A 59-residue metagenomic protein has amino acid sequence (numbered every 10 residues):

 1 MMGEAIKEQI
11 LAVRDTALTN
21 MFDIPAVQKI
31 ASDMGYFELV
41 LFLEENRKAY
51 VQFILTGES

Functional and structural regions predicted by a protein language model:
M1-A26: N-terminal acidic leader/helix
D23-S59: Short, charge-rich amphipathic interface segments used for partner binding and complex assembly
